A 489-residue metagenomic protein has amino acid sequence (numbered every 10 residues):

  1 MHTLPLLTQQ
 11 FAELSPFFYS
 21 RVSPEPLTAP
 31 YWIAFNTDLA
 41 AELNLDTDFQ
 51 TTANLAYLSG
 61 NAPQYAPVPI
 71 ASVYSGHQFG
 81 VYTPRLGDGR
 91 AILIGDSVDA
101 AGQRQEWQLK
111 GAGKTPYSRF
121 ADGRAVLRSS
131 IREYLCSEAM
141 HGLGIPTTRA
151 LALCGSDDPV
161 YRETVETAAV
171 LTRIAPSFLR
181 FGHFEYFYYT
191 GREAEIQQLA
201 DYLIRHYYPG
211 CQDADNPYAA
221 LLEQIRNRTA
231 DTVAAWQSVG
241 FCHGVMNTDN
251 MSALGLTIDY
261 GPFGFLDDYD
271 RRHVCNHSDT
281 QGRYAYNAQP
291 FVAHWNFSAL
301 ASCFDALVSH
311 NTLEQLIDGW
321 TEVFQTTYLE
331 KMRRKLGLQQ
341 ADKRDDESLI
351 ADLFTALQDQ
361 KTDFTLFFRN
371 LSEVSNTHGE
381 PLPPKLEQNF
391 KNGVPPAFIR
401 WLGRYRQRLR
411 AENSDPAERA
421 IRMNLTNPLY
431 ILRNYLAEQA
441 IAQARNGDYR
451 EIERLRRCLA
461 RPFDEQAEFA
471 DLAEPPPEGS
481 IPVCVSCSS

Functional and structural regions predicted by a protein language model:
M1-S75, A219, C275, T280-S489: Regulatory N- and C-terminal appendages and interdomain linkers associated with kinase/kinase-like NTP transferase
T8-Q9, S15-F18, Q78-V81, G155 (+5 more regions): Short secondary-structure boundary micro-motifs
F11-S15, Q105-T115, A200, I204 (+2 more regions): Active-site-adjacent bridging/hinge elements
A29-W32, D38-N54, S59-D213, L254-L256 (+7 more regions): Conserved ATP-binding subdomain of kinase catalytic cores across diverse folds
S130, P159-H243, A253-T355: ATP-dependent phospho-/nucleotidyl transfer catalytic cores
D249: Conserved protein-kinase catalytic-loop position immediately C-terminal to the HRD catalytic Asp
